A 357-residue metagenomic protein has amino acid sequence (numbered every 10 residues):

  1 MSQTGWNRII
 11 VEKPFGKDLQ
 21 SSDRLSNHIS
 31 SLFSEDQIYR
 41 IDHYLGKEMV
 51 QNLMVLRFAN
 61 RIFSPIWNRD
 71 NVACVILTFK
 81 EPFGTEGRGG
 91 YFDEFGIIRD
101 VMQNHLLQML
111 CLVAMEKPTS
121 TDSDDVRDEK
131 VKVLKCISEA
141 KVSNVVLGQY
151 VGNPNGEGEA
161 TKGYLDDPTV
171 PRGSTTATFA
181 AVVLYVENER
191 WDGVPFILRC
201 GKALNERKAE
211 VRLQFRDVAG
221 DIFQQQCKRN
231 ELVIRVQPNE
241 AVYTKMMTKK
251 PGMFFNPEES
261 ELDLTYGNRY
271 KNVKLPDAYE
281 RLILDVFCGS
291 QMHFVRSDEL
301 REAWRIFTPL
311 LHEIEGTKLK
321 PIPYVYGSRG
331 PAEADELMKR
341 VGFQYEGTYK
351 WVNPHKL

Functional and structural regions predicted by a protein language model:
M1-V11, F15-L357: Secretory/organelle targeting and membrane-embedding segments
